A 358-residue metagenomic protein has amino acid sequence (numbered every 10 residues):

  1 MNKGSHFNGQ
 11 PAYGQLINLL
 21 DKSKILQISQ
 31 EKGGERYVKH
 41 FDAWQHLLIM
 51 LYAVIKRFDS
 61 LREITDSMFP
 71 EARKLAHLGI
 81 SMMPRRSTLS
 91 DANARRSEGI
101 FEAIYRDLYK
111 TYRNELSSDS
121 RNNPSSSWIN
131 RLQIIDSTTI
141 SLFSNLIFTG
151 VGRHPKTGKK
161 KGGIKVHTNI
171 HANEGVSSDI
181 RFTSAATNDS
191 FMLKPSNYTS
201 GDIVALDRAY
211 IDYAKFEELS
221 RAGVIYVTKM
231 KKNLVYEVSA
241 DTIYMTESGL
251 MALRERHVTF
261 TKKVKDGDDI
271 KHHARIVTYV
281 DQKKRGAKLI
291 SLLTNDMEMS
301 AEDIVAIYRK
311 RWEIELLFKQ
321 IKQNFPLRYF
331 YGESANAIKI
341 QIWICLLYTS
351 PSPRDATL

Functional and structural regions predicted by a protein language model:
M1-I55: Dynamic "connector" segments at or just before major functional cores
Q30-K39, M299-Y308, Q323-I340: Short, solvent-exposed helix-loop connector elements
I49, I64, R85-L89, L132-I140 (+8 more regions): Short, conserved catalytic/metal-binding motifs centered on acidic residues
S90-T168: Active-site-proximal, Lys/Arg-enriched surface segment that forms a nucleic-acid-binding/basic interface patch
T157-G201: Electropositive, glycine- and tryptophan-enriched low-complexity nucleic-acid-binding patches
I225-L316, I321: An anionic, glycine-rich sequence signature occurring as long contiguous blocks
A337-L346, S350: Small-residue-rich helix-loop
Y348-L358: Single conserved hydrophobic/aromatic residue that forms the stacking wall/gate of nucleotide- or nucleobase-binding
